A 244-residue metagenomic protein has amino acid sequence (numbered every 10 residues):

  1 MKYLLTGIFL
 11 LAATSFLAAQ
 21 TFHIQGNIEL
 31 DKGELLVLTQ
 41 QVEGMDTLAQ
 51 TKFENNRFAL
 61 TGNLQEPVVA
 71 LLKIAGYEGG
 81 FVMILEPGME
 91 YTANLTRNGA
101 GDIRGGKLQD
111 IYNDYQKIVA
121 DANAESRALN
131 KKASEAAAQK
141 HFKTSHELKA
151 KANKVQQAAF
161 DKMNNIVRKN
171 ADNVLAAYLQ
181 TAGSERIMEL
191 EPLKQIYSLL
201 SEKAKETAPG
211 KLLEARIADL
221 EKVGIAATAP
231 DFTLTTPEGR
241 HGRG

Functional and structural regions predicted by a protein language model:
M1-G26: Bacterial Sec-dependent N-terminal signal peptides
L10, A136-Q139, S184, S201: Short N-terminal micro-motifs specific to bacterial/archaeal maturation and metal-cluster initiation sites
Q20-D161: A non-transmembrane, solvent-exposed segment enriched in polar/low-complexity residues
F53-R57, S201, R243: Secondary-structure boundary/capping motif
E78-G80, N153-G224: N-terminal targeting signals for export/organelle localization
K211-G244: N-terminal "domain-start" segment that seeds a small globular fold
